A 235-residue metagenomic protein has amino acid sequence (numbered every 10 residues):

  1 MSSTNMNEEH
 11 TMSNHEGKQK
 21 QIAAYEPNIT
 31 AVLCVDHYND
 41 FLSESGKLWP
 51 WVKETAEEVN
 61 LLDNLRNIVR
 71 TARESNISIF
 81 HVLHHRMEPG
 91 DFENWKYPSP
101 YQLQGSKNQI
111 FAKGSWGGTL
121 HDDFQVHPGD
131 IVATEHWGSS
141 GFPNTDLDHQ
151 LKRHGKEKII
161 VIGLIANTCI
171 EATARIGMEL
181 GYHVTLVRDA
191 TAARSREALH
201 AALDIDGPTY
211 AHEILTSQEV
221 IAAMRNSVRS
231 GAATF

Functional and structural regions predicted by a protein language model:
S2-A31, D40, R70-S75, F92 (+1 more regions): Active-site-adjacent betaalpha module
L33-V35: Short hydrophobic beta-strand that contains or immediately precedes a catalytic carboxylate
Y38-D40, L48-W49, H85-M87: Short active-site-proximal "capping" loops at secondary-structure junctions
L42-E57: Acidic/histidine-rich helix-loop elements that form or flank divalent-metal/phosphate-binding sites at the catalytic
E58-L61, A166: Short, conserved glycine- and acidic-residue-centered signature motifs in active-site or ligand-binding loops
N60-S78: A short, N-terminal amphipathic alpha-helix
I77-H84, V187: Short beta-strand segments at enzyme active-site cores
H81-G90, K96: Catalytic-core segment of enzymes that process non-peptidic bonds
